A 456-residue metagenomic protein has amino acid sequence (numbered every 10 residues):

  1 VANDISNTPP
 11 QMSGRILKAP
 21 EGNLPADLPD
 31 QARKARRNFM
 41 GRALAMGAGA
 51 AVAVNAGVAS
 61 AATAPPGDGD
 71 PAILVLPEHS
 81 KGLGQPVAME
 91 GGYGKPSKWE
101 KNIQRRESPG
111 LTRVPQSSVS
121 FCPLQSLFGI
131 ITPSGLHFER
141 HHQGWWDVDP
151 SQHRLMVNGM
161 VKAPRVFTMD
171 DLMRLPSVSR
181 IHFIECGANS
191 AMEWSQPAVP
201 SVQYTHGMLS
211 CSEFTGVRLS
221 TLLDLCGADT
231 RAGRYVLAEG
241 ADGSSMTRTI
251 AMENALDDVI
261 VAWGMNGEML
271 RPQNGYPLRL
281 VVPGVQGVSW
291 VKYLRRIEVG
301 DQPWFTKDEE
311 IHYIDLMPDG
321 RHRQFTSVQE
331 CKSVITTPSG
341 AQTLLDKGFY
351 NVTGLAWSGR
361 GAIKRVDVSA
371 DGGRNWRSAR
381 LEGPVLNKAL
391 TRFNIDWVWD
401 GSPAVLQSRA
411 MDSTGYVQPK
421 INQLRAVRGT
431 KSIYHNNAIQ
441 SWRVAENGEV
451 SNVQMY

Functional and structural regions predicted by a protein language model:
V1-N38, S60-A62: N-terminal secretory signal peptides
R15, A51-A53, G57, L74 (+1 more regions): Detector for intrinsically disordered, low-structure N-terminal pre-sequences
A19-G22, R37-G41, M46, N102 (+3 more regions): General helical structural elements
P25-L28, G41, G49, G401: Generic alpha-helix initiation/capping and coil-helix boundary signal
D27-P29, R33, L44, V148 (+2 more regions): A ubiquitous, low-specificity "background" feature that marks scattered single residues across proteins without
A32, N38-T63: N-terminal export signals
A64-Y456: Structured, non-membrane catalytic/scaffold regions adjacent to prosthetic-group chemistry
